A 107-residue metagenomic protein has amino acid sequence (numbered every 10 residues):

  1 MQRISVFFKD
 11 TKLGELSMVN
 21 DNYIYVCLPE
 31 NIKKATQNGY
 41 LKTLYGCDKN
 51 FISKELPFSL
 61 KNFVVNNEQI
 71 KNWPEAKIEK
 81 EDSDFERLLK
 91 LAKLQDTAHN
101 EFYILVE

Functional and structural regions predicted by a protein language model:
M1-E107: Phosphate/dinucleotide-binding and metal-coordinating scaffold of catalytic cores in nucleotide-dependent enzymes
